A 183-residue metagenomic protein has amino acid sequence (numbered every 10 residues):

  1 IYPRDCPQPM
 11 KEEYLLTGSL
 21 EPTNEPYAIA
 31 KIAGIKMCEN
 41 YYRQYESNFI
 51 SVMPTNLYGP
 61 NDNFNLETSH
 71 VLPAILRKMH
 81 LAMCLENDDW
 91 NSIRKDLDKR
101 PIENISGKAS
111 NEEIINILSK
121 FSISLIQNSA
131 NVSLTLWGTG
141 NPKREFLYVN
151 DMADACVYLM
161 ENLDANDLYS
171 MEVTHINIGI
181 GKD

Functional and structural regions predicted by a protein language model:
I1-Y58, D62-P73, H80-L81: Catalytic helix-loop patch of NAD(P)-dependent Rossmann-fold dehydrogenases
R43, L57, P73-T135, R144-I176: Alpha-helical substrate-binding/gating segment
S51, F146, D183: Short aromatic/basic micro-patch
D62-N63, P142-R144: Heptad-repeat alpha-helical coiled-coil signaling segments
G179: Conserved S-adenosyl-L-methionine
